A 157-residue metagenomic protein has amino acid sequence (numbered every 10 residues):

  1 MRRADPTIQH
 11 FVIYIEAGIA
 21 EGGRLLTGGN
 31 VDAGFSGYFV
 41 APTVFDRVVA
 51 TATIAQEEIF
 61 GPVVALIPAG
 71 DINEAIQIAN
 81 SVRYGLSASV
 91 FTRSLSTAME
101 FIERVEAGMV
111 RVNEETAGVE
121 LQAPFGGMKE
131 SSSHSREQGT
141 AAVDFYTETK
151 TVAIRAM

Functional and structural regions predicted by a protein language model:
M1-I13: Short, compositionally biased segments
R2-D5, F35, F39: A short glycine-/small-residue-rich loop at the edge of a beta-strand within enzyme catalytic domains
Y14-I15, F35: Amidase signature
E21-G22, N73: Alpha-helical transmembrane bundle of multi-pass secondary transport proteins
G22-V31: Short secondary-structure junctions
V31-D32, F39-M157: Conserved C-terminal structural/oligomerization subdomain of aldehyde/semialdehyde dehydrogenase
